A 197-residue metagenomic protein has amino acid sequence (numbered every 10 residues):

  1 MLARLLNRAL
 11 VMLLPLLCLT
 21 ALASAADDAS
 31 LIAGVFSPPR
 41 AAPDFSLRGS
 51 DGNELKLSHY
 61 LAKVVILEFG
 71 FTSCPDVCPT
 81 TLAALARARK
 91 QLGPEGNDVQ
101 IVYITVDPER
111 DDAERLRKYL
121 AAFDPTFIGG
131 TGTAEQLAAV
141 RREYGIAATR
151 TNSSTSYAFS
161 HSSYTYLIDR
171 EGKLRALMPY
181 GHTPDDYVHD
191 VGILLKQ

Functional and structural regions predicted by a protein language model:
M1-L6: N-terminal secretory signal peptides that target proteins for export/translocation
A9-T20: Bacterial N-terminal signal peptides
L19-D44: N-proximal helix/coil linker or "cap" segments that precede and/or mark the start of modular domains
F45-V65, R89: A short beta-strand-turn-helix
L57-T81, L85: Short active-site neighborhood of thiol/selenol oxidoreductases, capturing the structured segment around
I66-L67, I101, T165: Hydrophobic beta-strand anchors of alpha/beta hydrolase catalytic cores
T80-V140: Structural microenvironment flanking redox-active thiols in thiol-disulfide oxidoreductases
Q136-D190: Thiol/disulfide oxidoreductase modules built on the thioredoxin-like
